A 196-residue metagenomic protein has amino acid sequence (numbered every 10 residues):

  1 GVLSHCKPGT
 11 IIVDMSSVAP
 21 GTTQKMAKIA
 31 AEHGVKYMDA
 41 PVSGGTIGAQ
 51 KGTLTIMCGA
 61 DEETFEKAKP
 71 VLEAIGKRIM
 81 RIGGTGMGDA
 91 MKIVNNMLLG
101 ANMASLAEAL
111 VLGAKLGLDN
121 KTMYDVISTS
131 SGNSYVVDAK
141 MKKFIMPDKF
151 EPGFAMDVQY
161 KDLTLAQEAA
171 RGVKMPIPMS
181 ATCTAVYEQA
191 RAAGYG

Functional and structural regions predicted by a protein language model:
V2-K7: Short, conserved loop/helix-junction motifs that constitute active-site signature segments in enzyme catalytic cores
P8-I12, S17-G100: Rossmann-fold dinucleotide-binding core
K51-G59, M80, G84-L116, I127-K140 (+1 more regions): Active-site-proximal catalytic alpha-helix in oxidoreductases
V71, K121-T129, A181-A185: Beta-strand segments within the central parallel beta-sheet cores of soluble alpha/beta enzyme folds
T85, Y135-Y195: Interdomain hinge/lid region at the active-site interface of Rossmann-like NAD(P)-dependent oxidoreductases
